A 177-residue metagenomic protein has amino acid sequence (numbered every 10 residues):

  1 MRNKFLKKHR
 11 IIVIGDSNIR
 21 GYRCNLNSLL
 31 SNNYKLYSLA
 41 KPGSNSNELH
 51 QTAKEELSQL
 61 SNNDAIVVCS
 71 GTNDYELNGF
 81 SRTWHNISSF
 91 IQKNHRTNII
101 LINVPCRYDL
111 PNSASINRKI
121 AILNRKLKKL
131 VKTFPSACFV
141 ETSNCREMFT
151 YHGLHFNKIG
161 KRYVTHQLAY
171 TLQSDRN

Functional and structural regions predicted by a protein language model:
M1-L60: Serine-esterase "nucleophile elbow" of acetyl-processing enzymes
N32-K35, H50-N177: Alpha-helical cap/lid subdomain in secreted, periplasmic, or secretory-pathway luminal O-acyl-processing enzymes
